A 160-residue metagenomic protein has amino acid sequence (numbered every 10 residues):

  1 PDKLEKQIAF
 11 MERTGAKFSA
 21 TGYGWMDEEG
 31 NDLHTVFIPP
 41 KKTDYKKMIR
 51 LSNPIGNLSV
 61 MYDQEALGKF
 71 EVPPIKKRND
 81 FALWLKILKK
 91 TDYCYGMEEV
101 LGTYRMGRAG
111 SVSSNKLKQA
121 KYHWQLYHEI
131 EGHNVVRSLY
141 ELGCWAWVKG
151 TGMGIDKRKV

Functional and structural regions predicted by a protein language model:
D2, K6, F10, A82-K86 (+2 more regions): Alpha-helical elements of Rossmann-like donor-binding domains used by nucleotide-donor carbohydrate transfer enzymes
D2-H34: Conserved donor NDP-sugar-binding/catalytic core segment of glycosyltransferases
L4, Y23, E99, L139-L142: Proline- and acidic/polar-enriched loop/turn elements at helix boundaries
M11, I49, I130-E131: Hydrophobic residues in alpha-helical segments
R13, K90, E129: Active-site catalytic microenvironments for nucleophilic, acid-base chemistry
F18-T21, N31-K118: Conserved nucleotide-sugar donor-binding catalytic segment
L101, A109-V160: Non-catalytic, C-terminal membrane-associated alpha-helical segments of glycosyltransferases
